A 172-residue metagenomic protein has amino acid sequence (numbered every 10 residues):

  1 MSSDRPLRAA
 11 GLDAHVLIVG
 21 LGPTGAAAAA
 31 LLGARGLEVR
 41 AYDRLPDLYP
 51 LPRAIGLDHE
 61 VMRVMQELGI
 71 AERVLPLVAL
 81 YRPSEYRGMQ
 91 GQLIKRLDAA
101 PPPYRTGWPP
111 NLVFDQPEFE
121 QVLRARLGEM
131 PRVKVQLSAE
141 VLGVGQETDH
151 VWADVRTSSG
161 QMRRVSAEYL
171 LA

Functional and structural regions predicted by a protein language model:
L7-T24: Beta1/beta-strand and adjacent pyrophosphate-binding region of the FAD-binding site in flavoprotein oxidoreductases
L12-A14, G160-Y169: Core beta-strand elements of the Rossmann-like FAD/NAD(P) dinucleotide-binding domain in flavoenzyme oxidoreductases
G33-A54: Glycine-rich FAD pyrophosphate-binding loop
R53, D58-G128, G145: Active-site-adjacent segment of FAD-dependent monooxygenases/related oxidoreductases
L75, K134-Q136: General small-molecule cofactor/ligand-binding pocket signal
L137-V151: A conserved short coil-to-beta-strand element within the FAD-binding core of flavoproteins
